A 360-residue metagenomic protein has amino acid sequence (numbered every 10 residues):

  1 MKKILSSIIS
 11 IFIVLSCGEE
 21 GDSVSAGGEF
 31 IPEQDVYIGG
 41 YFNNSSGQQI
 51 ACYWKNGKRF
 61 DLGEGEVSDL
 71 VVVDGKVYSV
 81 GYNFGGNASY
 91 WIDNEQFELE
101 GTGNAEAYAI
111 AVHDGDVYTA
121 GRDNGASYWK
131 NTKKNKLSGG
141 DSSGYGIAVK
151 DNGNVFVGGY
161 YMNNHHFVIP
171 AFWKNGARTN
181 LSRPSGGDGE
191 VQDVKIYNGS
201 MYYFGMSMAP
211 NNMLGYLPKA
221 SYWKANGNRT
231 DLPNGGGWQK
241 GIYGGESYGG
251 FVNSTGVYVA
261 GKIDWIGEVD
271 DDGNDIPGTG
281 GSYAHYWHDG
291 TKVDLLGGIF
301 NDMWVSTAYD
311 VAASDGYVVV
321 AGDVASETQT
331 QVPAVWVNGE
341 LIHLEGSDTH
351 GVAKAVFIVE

Functional and structural regions predicted by a protein language model:
L5-S7, I13-D35: Bacterial Sec-dependent N-terminal signal peptides
V24-E360: Residue-level hotspots at or immediately adjacent to binding/recognition sites across diverse folds
